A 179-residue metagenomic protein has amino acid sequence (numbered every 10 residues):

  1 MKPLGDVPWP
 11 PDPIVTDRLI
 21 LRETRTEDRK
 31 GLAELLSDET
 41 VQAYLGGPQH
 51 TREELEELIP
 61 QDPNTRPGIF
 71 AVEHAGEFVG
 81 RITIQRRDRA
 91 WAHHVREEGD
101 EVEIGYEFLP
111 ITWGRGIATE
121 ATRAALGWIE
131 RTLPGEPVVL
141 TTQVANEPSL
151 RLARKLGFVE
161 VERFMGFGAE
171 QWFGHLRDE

Functional and structural regions predicted by a protein language model:
M1-Y44, I69-E179: Acyl-donor (CoA/ACP) binding surface of acyl/acetyltransferases
P48-A71: Active-site rim helix/loop that mediates acceptor-substrate recognition in acyltransferases
